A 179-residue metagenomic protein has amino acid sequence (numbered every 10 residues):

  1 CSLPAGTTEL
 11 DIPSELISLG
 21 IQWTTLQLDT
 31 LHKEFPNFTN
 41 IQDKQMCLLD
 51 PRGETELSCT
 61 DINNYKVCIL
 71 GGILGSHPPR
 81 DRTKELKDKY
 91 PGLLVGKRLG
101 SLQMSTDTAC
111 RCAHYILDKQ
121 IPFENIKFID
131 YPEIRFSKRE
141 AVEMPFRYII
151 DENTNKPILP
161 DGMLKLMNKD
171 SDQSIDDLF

Functional and structural regions predicted by a protein language model:
S2-P79: S-adenosyl-L-methionine/SAH cofactor-binding core of RNA-modifying enzymes
E9, E15, E34, E54-E56 (+4 more regions): Glutamate identity and glutamate-enriched acidic tracts
Q27, S58, S105, L159-D161: Helix N-terminus capping/helix-initiation residues
D81-T83: Short glycine-rich, acidic/polar surface loops and turns
E85-I134: Structured adenosyl-cofactor binding patch, chiefly the S-adenosyl-L-methionine
D118-F179: C-terminal accessory extensions appended to soluble enzyme cores
